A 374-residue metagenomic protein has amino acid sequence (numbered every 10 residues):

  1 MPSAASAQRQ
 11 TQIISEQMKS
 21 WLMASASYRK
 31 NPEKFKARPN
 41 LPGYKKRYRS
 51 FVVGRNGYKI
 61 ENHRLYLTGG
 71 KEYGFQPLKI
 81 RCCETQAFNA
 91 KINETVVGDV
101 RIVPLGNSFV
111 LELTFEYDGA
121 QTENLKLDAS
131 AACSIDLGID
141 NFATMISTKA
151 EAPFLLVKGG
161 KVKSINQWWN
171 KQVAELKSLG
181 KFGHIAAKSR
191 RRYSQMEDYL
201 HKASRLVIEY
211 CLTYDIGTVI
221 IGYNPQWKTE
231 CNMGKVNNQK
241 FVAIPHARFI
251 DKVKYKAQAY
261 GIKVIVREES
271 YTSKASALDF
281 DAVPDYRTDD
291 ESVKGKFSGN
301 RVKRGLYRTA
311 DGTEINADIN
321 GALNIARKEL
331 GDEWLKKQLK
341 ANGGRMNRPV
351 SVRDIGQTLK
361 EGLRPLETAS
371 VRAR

Functional and structural regions predicted by a protein language model:
M1-L105, Q239, A243: Acidic carboxylate diad motif detector
I13, Q17-W21, K171-E175, L179 (+7 more regions): Generic, well-ordered alpha-helical scaffold segments in large soluble proteins
M23-K30, A120-N124, G261-K263: Active-site phosphate-binding and catalytic loops of NTP-dependent enzymes
H63-G69, F142-S147, R304-A310: Short polybasic amphipathic segments
G69-N93, E123-L127, A152-G160, I315-N320: Short amphipathic beta-strand/extended segments with alternating polar/hydrophobic composition
G106-I250, K337-R374: Substrate-contacting helices/loops that form the catalytic groove of nucleic-acid and nucleotide-polymer processing
N238-K240, A247-R374: Positively charged, low-complexity nucleic-acid-binding target-recognition regions
